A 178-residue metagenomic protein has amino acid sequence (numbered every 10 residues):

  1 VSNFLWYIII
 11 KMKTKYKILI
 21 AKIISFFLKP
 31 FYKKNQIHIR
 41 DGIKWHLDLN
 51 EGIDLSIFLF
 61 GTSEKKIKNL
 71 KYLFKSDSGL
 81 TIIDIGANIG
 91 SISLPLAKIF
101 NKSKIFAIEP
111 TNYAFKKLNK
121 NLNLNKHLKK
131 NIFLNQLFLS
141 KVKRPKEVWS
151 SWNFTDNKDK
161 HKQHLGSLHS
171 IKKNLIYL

Functional and structural regions predicted by a protein language model:
S2-L178: Phosphate/nucleotide-binding beta-alpha loop and adjacent structural elements of enzyme active sites
